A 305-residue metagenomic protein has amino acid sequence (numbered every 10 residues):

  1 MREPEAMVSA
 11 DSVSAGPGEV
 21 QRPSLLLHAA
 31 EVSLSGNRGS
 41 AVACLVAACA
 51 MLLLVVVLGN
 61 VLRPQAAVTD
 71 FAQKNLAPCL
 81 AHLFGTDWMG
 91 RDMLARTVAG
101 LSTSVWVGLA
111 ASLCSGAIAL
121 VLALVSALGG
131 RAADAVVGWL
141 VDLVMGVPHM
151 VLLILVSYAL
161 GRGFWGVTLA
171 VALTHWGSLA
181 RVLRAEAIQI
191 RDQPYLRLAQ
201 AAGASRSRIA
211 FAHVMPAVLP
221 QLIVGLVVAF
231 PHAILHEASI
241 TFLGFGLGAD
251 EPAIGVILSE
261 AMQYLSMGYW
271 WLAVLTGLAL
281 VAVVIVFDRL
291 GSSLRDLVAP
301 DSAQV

Functional and structural regions predicted by a protein language model:
M1-A50, R289-V305: Transmembrane alpha-helical segments of polytopic membrane transport and secretion proteins
R2-P4, V8-D11, G16, A47 (+2 more regions): Hydrophobic alpha-helical transmembrane segments of membrane transport/permease proteins and related membrane-embedded
G18, R22-N37, A67-S112, V256-G277: Periplasmic/extracellular loop-to-transmembrane helix junction in inner-membrane transport proteins
L58-L62, S104-D142, I154: Transmembrane-helix boundary motif in ABC transporter permease subunits
L83, D87, M93, A127-L128 (+2 more regions): Generic hydrophobic transmembrane alpha-helix motif, especially the helices
R91-W106, A110, G130-G138, I188-D192 (+1 more regions): Amphipathic cytosolic juxtamembrane alpha-helices at the membrane-cytosol interface of multi-pass membrane transporters
M145, V156-A159, A187, V228 (+2 more regions): Glycine-rich helix-loop "coupling/hinge" segments at transmembrane-helix boundaries in multipass transporters
T174, P220, V227-V228, Y269-V305: C-terminal transmembrane helix and the adjacent membrane-cytosol boundary/short C-terminal tail of inner/organellar
